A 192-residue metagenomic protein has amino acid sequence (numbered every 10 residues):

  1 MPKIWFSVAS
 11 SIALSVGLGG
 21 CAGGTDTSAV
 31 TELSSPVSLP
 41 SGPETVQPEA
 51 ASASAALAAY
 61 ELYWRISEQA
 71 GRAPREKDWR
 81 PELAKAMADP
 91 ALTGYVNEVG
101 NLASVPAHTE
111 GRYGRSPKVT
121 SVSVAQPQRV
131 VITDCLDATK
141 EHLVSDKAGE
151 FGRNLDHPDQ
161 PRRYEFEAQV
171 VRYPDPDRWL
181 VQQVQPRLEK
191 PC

Functional and structural regions predicted by a protein language model:
M1-G19: Sec-dependent bacterial lipoprotein signal peptides
P2, S10, N101-S104, T109-Y113 (+1 more regions): Basic, amphipathic N-terminal segments that precede the first structured/catalytic domain
G19-T25: Bacterial signal peptide processing site
S28, E32-L39: Extracellular mucin-like PTS domains
S41-R112: Core segments of small alpha/beta cavity-forming domains
S104-E150: Surface-exposed, charged secondary-structure patches
R129-V131, L143, G152-C192: Short beta-strand edge/turn micro-motifs at domain boundaries
